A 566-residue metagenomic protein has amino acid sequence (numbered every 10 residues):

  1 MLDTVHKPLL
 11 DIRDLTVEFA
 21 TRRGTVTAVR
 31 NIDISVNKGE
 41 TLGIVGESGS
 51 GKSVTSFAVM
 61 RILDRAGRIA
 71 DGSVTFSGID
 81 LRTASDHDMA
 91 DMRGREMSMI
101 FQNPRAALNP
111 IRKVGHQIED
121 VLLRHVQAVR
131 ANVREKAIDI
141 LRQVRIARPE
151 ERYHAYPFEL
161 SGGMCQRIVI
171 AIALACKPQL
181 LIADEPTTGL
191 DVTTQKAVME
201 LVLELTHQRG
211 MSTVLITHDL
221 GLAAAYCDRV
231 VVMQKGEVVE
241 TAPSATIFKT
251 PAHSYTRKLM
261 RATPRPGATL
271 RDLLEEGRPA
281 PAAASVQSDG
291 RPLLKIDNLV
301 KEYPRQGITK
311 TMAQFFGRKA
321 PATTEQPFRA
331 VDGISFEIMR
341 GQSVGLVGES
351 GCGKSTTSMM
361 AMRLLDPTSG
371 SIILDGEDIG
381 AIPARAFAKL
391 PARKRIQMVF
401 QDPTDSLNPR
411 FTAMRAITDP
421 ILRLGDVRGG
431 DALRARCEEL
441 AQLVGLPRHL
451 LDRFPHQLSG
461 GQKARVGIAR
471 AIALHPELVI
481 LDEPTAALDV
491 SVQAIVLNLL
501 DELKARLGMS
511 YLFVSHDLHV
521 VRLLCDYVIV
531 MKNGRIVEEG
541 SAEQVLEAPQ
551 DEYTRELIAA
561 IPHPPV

Functional and structural regions predicted by a protein language model:
L2-P8, A147-Y153, S244-K295, P304-A322 (+1 more regions): Short catalytic/signature loops enriched in Gly
I69-D80, G370-A381, A392: Conserved ABC transporter NBD signature motif
D80, N132-E151, G317, D378 (+2 more regions): Conserved ABC ATPase "signature" region
L81-S98, R124, T246-P251, A322-E325 (+6 more regions): ABC ATPase NBD coupling module
A155-L160, M164, F454-L458, Q462: Conserved ABC ATPase signature
K177, H475: Conserved catalytic motifs of ABC-family nucleotide-binding domains
